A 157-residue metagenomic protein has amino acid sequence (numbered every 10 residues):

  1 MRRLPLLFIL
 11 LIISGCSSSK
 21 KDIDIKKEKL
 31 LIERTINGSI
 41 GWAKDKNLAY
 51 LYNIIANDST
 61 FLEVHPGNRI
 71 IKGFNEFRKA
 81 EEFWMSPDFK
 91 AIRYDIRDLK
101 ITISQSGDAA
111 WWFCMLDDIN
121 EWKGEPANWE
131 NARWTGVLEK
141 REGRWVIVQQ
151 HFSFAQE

Functional and structural regions predicted by a protein language model:
M1-I25: Bacterial Sec-dependent N-terminal signal peptides
C16-N53: Short, low-complexity N-terminal intrinsically disordered segments enriched in polar/charged residues
K21, W111, N131-Q156: Short beta-strand edge/turn micro-motifs at domain boundaries
L48-I103, D108, N128-E130: A solvent-exposed, acidic/Ser-Thr-rich amphipathic alpha-helical stretch
F61, N68-I70, D117-N120, S153-A155: Solvent-exposed loop/turn segments at secondary-structure junctions within structured extracellular/periplasmic domains
E81, I96-T102, L116-D118, A132-E139 (+1 more regions): Hydrophobic/aromatic beta-strand elements that line small-molecule binding cavities or substrate pockets in beta-rich
D108-D118: A short hydrophobic beta-strand element
I119-N128: Short, cysteine-centered beta-strand-loop-beta hairpins and adjacent loop/turn segments enriched in charged/polar
